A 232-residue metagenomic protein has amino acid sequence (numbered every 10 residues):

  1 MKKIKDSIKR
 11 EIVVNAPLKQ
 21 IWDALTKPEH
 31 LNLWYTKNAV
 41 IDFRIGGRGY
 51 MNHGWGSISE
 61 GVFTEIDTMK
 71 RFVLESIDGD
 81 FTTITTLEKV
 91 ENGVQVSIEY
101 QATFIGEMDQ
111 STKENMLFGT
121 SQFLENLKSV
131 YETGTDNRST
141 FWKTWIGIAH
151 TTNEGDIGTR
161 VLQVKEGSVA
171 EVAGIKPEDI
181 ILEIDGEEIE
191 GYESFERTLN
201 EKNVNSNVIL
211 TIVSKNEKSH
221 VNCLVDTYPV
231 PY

Functional and structural regions predicted by a protein language model:
K9, A16, P28-E60, R71 (+1 more regions): Short beta-edge strand/loop motif at the mouth of beta-sheet-based domains
V73-N115: Beta-strand/loop substructures that line and gate deep hydrophobic ligand-binding cavities in soluble
A102-K143: A conserved amphipathic terminal alpha-helix motif
I148, V161, A170, E178 (+2 more regions): Terminal peptide-recognition signature
A170-Y192: Conserved PDZ fold ligand-binding element
R197-Y232: PDZ-domain C-terminal substructure recognizer with occasional recognition of PDZ-binding tails
